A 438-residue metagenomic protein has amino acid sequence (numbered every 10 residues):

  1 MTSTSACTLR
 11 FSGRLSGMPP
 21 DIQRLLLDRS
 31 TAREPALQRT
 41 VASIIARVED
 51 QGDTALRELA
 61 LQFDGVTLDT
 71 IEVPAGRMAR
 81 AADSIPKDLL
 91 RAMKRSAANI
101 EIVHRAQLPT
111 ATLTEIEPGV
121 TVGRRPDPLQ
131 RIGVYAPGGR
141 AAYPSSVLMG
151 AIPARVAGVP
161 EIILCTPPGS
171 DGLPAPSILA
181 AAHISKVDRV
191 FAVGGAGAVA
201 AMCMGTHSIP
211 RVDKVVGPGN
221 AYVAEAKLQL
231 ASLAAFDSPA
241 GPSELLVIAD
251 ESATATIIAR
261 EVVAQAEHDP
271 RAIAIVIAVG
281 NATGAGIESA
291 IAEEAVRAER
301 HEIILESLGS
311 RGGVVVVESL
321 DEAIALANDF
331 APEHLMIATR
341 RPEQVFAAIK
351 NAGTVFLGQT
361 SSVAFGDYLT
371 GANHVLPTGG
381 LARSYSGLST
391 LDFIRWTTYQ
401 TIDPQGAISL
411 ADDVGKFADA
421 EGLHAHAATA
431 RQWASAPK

Functional and structural regions predicted by a protein language model:
T2-Q130: N-terminal Rossmann-like NAD(P)+-binding subdomain of aldehyde/semialdehyde dehydrogenases
S5-G17, R189-G194, V314-S319: Short acidic-hydrophobic, aromatic-tinged amphipathic segments that line or gate anion-handling sites
T114-A180: Conserved small-residue-rich beta-alpha loop and adjacent elements that most often cradle the phosphate/pyrophosphate
P160-S170, A274-N281, I287: Short internal beta-strands
K186-I273: Conserved NAD(P)+-binding/catalytic subdomain of aldehyde/semialdehyde dehydrogenases
A264, H268, V276-A352: A glycine- and small/hydrophobic-rich beta-loop-beta segment that serves as a flexible "lid/hinge" or phosphate-binding
D329-K438: C-terminal core of ALDH-fold dehydrogenases
